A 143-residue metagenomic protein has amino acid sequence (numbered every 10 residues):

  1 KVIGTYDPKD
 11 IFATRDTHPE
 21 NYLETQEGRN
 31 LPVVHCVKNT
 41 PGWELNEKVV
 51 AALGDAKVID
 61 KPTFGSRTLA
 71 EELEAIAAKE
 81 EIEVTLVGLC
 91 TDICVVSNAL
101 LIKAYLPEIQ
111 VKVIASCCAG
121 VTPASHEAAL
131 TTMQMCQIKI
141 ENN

Functional and structural regions predicted by a protein language model:
K1: Loop-to-helix element that buttresses phosphate recognition and phosphoryl-transfer chemistry
G4-D10, E27-N143: Active-site-adjacent betaalpha module
G4-Y22: Von Willebrand factor
